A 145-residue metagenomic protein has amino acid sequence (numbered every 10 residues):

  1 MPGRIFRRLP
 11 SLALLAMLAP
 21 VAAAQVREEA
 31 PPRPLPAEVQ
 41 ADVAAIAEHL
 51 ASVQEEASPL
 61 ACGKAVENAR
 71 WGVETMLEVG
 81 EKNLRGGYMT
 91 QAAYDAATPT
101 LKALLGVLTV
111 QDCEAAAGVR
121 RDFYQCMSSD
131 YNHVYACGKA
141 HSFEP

Functional and structural regions predicted by a protein language model:
P2-L12: Bacterial N-terminal signal peptides that target proteins for export
F6, A16, R27-E28: Generic N-terminal simple sequence motifs
P10-P20: Bacterial N-terminal signal peptides
A22-V26: Boundary at the C-terminal end of the N-terminal hydrophobic targeting segment
R27-A44: Short N-terminal segments immediately surrounding and downstream of signal-peptide cleavage
A41-G106: Short N-proximal segments of mature Sec-exported proteins
Y88-P145: Compact alpha-helical subdomains of small soluble proteins
